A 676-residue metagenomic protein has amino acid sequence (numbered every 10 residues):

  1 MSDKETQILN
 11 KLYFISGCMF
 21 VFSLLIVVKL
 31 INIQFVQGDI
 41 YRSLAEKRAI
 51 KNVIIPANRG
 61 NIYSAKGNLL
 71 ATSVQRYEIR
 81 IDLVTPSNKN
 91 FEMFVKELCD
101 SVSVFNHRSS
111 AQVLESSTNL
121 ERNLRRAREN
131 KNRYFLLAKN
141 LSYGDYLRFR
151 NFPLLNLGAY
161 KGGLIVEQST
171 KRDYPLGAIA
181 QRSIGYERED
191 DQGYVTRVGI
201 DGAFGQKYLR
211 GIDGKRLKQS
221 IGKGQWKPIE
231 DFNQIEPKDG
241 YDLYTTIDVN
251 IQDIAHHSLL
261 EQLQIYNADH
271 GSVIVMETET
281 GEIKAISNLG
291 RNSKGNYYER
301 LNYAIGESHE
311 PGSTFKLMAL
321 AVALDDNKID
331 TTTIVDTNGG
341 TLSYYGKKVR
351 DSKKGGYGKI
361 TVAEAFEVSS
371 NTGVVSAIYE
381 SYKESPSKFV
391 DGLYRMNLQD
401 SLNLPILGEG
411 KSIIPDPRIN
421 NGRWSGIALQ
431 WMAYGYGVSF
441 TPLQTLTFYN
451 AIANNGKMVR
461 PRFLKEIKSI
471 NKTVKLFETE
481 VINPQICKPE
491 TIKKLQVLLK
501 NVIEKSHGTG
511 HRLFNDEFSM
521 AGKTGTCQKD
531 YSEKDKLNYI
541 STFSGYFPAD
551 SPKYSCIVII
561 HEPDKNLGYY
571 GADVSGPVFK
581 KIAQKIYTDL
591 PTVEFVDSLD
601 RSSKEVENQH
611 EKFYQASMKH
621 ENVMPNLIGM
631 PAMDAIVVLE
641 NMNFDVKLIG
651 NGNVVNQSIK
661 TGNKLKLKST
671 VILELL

Functional and structural regions predicted by a protein language model:
T6-I40: Hydrophobic alpha-helical transmembrane signal-anchor segments
A49-I50, I79-K89, K131-N140, S169 (+11 more regions): Second-shell loop/turn segments in exported
V53, A57-N106: Juxtamembrane extramembrane loops of integral membrane proteins
I54-N58, N267-H270, L648, G652: Short, small/polar residue-rich loop motifs at catalytic or cofactor-binding pockets
A71, S220-Q234, I247, G271-G312 (+1 more regions): Beta-lactam-recognizing serine transpeptidase/beta-lactamase-like catalytic domain environment
R122-K238, V558, P577: Small/polar-residue-rich segments within soluble enzyme cores
P228-G271: Conserved, well-ordered alpha-helix/loop/beta-strand core segments that scaffold catalytic motifs
P415-D416, E517, V558-L676: Ligand-recognition elements built from short beta-strands and adjacent flexible loops
